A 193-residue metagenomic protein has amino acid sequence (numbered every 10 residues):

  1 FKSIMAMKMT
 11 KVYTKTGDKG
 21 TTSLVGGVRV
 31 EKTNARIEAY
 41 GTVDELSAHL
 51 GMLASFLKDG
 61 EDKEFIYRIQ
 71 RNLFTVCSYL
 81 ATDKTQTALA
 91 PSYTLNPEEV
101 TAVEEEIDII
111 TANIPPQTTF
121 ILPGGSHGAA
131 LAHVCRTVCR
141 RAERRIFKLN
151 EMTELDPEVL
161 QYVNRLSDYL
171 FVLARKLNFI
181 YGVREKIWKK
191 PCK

Functional and structural regions predicted by a protein language model:
I4-K193: Phosphate/pyrophosphate-binding loop motifs in nucleotide- or prenyl diphosphate-using proteins
